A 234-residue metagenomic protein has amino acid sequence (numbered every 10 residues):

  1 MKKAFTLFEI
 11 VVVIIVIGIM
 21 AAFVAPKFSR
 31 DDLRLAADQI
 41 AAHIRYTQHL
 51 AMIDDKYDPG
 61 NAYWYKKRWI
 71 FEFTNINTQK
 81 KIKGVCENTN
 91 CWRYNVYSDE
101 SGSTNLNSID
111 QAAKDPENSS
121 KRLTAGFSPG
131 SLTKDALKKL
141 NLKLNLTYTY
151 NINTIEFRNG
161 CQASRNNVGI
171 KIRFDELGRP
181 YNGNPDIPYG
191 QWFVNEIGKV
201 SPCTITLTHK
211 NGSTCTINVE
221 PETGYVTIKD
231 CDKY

Functional and structural regions predicted by a protein language model:
M1-D32: N-terminal single-pass transmembrane signal-anchor helix
I10, Y65-K67, V168: Exposed loop/turn and edge beta-strand positions of beta-sandwich/beta-sheet ligand-binding modules
D32-Y65: Membrane-proximal N-terminal amphipathic helix
R34, K56, W92-D99, S213-C215: Terminal alpha-helical segments
D54-V96: Short, glycine/small-hydrophobic-rich surface segments
Y97-P221, T227-K229, K233-Y234: Intrinsically disordered, low-complexity regions enriched in Pro/Ser/Thr/Gly and acidic residues
